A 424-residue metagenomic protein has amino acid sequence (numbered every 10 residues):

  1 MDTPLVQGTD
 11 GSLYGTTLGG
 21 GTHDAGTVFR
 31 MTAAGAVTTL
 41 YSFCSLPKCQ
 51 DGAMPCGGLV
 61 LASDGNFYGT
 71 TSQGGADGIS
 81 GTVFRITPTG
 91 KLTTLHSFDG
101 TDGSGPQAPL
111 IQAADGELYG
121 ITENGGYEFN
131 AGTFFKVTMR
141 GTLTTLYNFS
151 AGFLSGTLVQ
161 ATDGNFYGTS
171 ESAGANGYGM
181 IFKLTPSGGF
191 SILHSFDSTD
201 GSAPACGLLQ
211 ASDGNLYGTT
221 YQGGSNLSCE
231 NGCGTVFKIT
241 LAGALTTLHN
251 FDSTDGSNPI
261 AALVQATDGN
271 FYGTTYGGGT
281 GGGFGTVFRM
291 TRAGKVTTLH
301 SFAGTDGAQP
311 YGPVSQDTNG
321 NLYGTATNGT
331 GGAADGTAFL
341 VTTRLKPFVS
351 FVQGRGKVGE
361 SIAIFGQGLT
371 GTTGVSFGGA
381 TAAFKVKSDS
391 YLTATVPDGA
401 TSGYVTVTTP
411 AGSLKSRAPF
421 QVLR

Functional and structural regions predicted by a protein language model:
M1-F365, L423-R424: Flexible "stalk/tail and boundary" regions
T343-A382, S388, S402-Y404, A411-R424: Beta-strand/beta-sandwich contexts
S390-A394: Short strand-edge motifs at loop-to-beta-strand transitions and within beta-strands of extracellular beta-rich domains
V396-T401: Surface-exposed, short loops/turns at beta-strand junctions within beta-sandwich domains
